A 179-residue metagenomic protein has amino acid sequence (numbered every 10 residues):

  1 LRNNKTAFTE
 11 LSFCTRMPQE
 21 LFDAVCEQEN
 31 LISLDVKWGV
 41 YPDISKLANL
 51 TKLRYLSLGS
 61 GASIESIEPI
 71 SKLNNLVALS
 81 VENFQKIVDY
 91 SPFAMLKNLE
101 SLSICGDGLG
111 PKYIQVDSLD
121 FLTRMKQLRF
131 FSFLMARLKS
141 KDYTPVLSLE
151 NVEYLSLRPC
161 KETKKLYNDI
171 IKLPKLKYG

Functional and structural regions predicted by a protein language model:
L1-S45, N49-G179: Concave beta-strand-loop units of leucine-rich repeat
